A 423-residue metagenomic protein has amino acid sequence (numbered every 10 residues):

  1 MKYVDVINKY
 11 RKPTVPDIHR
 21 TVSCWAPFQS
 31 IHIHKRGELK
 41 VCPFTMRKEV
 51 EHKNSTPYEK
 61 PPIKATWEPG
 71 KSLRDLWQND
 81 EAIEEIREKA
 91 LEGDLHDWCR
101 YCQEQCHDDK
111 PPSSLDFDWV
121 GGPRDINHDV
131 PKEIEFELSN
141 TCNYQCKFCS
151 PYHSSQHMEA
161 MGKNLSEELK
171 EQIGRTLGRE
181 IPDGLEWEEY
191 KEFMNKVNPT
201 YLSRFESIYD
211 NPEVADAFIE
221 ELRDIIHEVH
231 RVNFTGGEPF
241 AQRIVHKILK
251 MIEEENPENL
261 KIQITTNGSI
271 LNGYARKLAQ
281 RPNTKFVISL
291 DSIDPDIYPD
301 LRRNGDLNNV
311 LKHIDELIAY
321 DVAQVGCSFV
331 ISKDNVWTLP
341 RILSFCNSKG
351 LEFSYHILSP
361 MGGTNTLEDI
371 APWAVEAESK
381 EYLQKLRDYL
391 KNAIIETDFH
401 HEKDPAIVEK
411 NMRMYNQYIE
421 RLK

Functional and structural regions predicted by a protein language model:
M1-K40, F44-K71, E137, M158-M161 (+3 more regions): Radical SAM enzyme [4Fe-4S]-AdoMet core and its adjacent flexible, acidic and glycine-rich loops/tails across
P16-R20, R87-K89, P123-R124: Short, P/G- and charge-enriched loop/turn segments at secondary-structure junctions
A26, V41-F44, L95-D108, T141-P151: Local cysteine-cluster metal-coordination motifs and their immediate loop/turn environment, predominantly Fe-S cluster
V50, K60, C106-K285, D296-N308 (+5 more regions): Conserved alpha-helical substructure of the radical SAM core
P69-D118, D129: Cysteine/selenocysteine-centered motifs that mediate thiol-based redox chemistry or coordinate metal-sulfur cofactors
N79-D80, S154, S289: Short linear Ser/Thr-Pro motifs
E84-R87, H230, D296, V325: Positions in alpha-helical segments
